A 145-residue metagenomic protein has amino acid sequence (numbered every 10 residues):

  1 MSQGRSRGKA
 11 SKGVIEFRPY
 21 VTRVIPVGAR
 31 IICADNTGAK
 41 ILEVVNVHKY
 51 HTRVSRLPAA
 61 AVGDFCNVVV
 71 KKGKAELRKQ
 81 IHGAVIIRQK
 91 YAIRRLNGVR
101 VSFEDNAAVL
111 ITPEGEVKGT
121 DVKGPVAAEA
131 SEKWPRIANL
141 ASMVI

Functional and structural regions predicted by a protein language model:
Q3-V85: Ribosome large-subunit tunnel/peptidyl-transferase-proximal elements
A39, H51-S55, K74-E76, A92-L96 (+2 more regions): Short beta-strands and strand-coil junctions in structured, solvent-facing domains, enriched
K49, K71, I87, Y91 (+3 more regions): Signal for well-folded cores of large energy- and translation-related assemblies
R56-A59, V68-K72, I93-R94, L110-P113 (+1 more regions): Glycine-rich loops and low-complexity Gly/Arg-rich segments that provide flexible linkers or classic glycine-based
E76-E114: Mid-chain, well-packed structural core segment of small domains
V99, D105-V144: Helix-rich interaction surfaces within compact, conserved domain-sized segments that mediate assembly or partner
